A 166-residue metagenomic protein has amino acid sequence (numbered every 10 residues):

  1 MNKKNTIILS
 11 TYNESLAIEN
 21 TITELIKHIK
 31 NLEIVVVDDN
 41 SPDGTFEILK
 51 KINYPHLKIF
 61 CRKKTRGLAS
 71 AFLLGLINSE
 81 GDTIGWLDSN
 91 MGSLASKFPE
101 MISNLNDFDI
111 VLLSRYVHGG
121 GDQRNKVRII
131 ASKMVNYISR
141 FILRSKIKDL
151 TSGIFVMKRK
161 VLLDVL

Functional and structural regions predicted by a protein language model:
K4-T6, E33: Cell-envelope/extracellular polymer assembly enzymes that use nucleotide-activated donors
E14-A17, S41, L94: Donor nucleotide-sugar binding loop of glycosyltransferases
E14-K27: Short, well-formed alpha-helical segments that are part of the catalytic scaffolds of diverse glycosyltransferases
L32-N40, F60-C61: Short beta-strand/loop segment that forms part of the nucleotide-sugar
D38-E47, M91: A conserved acidic beta->alpha catalytic loop
K51-Y54: Short, conserved SAM-binding/catalytic segment of Class I S-adenosyl-L-methionine-dependent methyltransferases
R62-N78, T83, A95-L166: Acceptor/aglycone-binding surface of glycosyltransferases and processive sugar-polymer synthases
